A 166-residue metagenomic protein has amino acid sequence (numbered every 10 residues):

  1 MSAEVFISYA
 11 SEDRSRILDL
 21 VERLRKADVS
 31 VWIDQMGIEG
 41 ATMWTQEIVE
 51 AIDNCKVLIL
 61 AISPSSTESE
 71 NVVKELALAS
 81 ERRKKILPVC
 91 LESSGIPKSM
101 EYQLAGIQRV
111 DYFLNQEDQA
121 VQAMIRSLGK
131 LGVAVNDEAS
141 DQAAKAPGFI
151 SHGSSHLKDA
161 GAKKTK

Functional and structural regions predicted by a protein language model:
M1-A61, S65, S80-K84, S94-G95 (+2 more regions): Conserved N-terminal substructure of TIR/SEFIR domains
L18-V21, N71-K74, M100-Y102: Short amphipathic alpha-helical segments
E68: Glycine-rich, Arg-bearing micro-motifs that act as flexible, cationic patches
N71-K85: A short, gly/pro- and small-residue-rich
I86-C90: Conserved beta-strand/loop subsegment of P-loop NTPase cores
S94-G106: Glycine-rich, charge-decorated loop segments at or immediately adjacent to ligand/cofactor-binding or catalytic sites
R109-N115: Short acidic-hydrophobic, aromatic-tinged amphipathic segments that line or gate anion-handling sites
